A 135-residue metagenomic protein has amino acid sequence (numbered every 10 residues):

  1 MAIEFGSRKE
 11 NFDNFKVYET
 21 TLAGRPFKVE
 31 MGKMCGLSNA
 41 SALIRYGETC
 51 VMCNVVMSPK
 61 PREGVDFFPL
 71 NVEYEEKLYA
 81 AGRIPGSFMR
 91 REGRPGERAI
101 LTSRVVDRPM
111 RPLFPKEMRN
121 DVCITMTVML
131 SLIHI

Functional and structural regions predicted by a protein language model:
A2-F68: N-terminal, positively charged regions that mediate nucleic acid binding
N39-L130: Glycine-rich, flexible beta-strand/loop modules in the N-terminal catalytic cores of phosphate-handling
I133-I135: Conserved small/polar residues in nucleotide/adenosyl-binding loops
